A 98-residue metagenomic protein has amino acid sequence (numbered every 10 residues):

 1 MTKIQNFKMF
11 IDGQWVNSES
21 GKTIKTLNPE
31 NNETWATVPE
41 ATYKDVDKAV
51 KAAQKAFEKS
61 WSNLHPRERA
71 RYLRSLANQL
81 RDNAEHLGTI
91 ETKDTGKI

Functional and structural regions predicted by a protein language model:
M1-V38, R71-S75: Terminal low-complexity tails and localization/encapsulation signals of metabolic enzymes
W35-I98: Glycine-rich loop-to-alpha-helix module at the N-terminal edge of alpha/beta enzyme cores
